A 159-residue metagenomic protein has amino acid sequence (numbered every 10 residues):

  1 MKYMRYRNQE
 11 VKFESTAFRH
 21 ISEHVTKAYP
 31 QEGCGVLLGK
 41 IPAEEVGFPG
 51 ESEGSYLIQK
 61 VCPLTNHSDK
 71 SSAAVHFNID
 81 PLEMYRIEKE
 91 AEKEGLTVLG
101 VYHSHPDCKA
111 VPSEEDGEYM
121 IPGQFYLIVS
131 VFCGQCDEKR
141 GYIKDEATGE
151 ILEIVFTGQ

Functional and structural regions predicted by a protein language model:
M1-V98, D107-Q159: Conserved beta-strand-loop surface patch within small alpha/beta domains used for substrate/adaptor or ligand engagement
S104: Residue-level "edge-of-site" marker
